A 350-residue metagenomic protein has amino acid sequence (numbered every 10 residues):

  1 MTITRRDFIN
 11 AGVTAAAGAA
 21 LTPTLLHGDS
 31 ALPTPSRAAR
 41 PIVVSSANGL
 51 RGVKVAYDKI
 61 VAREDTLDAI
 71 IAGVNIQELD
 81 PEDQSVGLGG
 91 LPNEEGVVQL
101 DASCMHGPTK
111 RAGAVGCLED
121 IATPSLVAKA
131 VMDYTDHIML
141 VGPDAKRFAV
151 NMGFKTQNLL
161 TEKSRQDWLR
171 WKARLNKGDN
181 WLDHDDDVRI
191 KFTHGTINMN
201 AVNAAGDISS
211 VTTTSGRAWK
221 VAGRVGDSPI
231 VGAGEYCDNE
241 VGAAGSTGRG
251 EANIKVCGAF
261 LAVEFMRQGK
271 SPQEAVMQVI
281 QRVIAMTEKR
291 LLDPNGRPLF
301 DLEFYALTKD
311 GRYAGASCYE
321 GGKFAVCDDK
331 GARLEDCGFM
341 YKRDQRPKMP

Functional and structural regions predicted by a protein language model:
M1-A16: N-terminal secretory signal peptides and thylakoid transit peptides that target proteins across membranes
P23-K54: C-terminal segment of N-terminal export signals and the immediately downstream linker at the start of the mature
R40, R51-K59, T66-D136, L140-R147: Active-site-adjacent structural elements in enzyme catalytic domains
S45-G49, K59-L67, G226-P272: Active-site- and interface-proximal helix/loop "cap" or "latch" segments in soluble metabolic and energy-transducing
L88, D101-C104, I197-V202, I208-S210 (+2 more regions): Short beta-strand scaffold segments in enzyme catalytic cores
L100, K110-K191, I280-G315, E320-V326 (+1 more regions): C-terminal binding/interaction regions
R147-V150, F154-V241: Glycine-rich anion/phosphate-binding loop at the beta-strand->alpha-helix junction
R249-G296, E303: Extended C-terminal subregions enriched in glycine
